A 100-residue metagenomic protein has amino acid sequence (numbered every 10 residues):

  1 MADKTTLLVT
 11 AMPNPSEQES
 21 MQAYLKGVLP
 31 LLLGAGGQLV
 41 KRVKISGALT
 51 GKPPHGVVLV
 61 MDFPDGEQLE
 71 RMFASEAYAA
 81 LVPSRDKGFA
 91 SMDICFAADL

Functional and structural regions predicted by a protein language model:
M1-G56, P64-A74, A98-L100: Short S/T/G/P-rich N-terminal loop/turn motif that feeds into the first structured element of a domain
Q38, L81-A98: Conserved short beta-strand edge segments in small beta-sheet-based binding/regulatory domains
L69-K87: C-terminal structural segments of small proteins and small subunits
